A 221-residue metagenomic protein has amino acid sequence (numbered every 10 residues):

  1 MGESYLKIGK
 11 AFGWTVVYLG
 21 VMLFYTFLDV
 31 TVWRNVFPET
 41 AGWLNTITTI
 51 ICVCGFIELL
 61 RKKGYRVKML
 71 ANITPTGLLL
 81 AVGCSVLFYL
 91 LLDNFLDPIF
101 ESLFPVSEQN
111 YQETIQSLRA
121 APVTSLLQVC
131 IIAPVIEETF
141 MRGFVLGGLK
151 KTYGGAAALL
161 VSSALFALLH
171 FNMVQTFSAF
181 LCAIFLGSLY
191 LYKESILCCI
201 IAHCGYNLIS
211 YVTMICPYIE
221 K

Functional and structural regions predicted by a protein language model:
M1-K7: Short, Lys/Arg-rich, polar N-terminal cytosolic tail immediately upstream of the first transmembrane signal-anchor
A11-K63: Alpha-helical transmembrane segments in multi-pass membrane proteins
F12-V16, W43, I47, L78-G83 (+4 more regions): Hydrophobic alpha-helical transmembrane segments
L23-F27, S163, A167, V174-K221: Functionally important transmembrane alpha-helices
P38, R66-A133, K151, E220-K221: Juxtamembrane helix-loop-helix connectors linking adjacent transmembrane helices in multi-pass membrane enzymes
T48-V53, Q128-V129, A179-L186: Hydrophobic core segments of transmembrane alpha-helices in multi-pass, intramembrane catalytic enzymes
V135-F140, F144-V145, L168, N172 (+1 more regions): Active-site His/Glu-centered metal-binding helix of metallohydrolases
I136-V161, L191-S195: Membrane-interface helix/loop boundary segments of multi-pass membrane proteins
